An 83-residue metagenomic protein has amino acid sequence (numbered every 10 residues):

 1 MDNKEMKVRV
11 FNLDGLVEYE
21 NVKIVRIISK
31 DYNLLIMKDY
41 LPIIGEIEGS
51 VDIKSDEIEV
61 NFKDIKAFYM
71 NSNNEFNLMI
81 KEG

Functional and structural regions predicted by a protein language model:
K7-G83: Compact, glycine-rich, soluble single-domain proteins
